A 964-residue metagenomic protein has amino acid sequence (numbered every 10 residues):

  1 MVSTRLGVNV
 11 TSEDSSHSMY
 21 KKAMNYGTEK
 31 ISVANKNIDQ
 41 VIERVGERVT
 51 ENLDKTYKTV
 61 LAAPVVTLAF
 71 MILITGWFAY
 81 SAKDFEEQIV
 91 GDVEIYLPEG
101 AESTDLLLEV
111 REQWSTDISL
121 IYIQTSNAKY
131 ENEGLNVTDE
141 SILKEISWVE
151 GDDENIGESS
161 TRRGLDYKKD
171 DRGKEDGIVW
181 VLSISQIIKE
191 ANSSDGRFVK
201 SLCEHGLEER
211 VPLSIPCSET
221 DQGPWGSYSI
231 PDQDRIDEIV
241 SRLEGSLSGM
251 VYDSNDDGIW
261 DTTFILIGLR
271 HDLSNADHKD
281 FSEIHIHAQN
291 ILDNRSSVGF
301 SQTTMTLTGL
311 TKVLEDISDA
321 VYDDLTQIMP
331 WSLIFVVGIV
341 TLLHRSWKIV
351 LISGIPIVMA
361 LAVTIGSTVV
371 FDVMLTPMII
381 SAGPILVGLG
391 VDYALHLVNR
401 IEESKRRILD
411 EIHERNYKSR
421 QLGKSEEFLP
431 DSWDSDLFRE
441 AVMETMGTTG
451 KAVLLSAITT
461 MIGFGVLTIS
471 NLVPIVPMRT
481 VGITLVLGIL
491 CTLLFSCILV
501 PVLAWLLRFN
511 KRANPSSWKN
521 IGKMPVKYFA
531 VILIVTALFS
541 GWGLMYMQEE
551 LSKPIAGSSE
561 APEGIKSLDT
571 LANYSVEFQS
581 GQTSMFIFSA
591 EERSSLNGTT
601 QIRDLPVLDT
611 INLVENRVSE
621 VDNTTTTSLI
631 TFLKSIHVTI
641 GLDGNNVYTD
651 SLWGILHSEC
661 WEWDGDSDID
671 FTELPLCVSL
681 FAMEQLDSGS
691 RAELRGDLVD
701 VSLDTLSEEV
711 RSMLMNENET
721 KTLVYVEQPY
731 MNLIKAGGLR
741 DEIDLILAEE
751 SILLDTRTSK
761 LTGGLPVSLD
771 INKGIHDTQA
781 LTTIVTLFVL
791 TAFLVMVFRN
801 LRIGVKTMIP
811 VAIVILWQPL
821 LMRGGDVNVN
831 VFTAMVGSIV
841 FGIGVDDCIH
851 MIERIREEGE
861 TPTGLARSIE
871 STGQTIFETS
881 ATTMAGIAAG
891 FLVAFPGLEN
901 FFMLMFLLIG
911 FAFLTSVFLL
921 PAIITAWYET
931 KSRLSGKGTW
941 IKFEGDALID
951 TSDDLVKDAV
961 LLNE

Functional and structural regions predicted by a protein language model:
V2-S332, V337-K348, Y417-P430, L437 (+2 more regions): Feature of extramembrane
V66-F70, D323-F335, P356-A360, G450-I462 (+7 more regions): Hydrophobic alpha-helical transmembrane segments of multipass membrane transporters and ion channels, focusing on
A82, W331, H344, A360 (+14 more regions): Alpha-helical transmembrane segments of polytopic integral membrane proteins, especially the permease/helical cores
D272, S318-L375, S470-V476, L493 (+2 more regions): Interfacial segments of transmembrane alpha-helices in multi-pass membrane proteins
D323-Q327, G354, Y393, R406-S470 (+2 more regions): Pore- and gate-forming transmembrane helices of large, multi-pass membrane proteins
I339, T368-F371, G450, L454-K511 (+3 more regions): Hydrophobic, glycine/alanine-rich multi-pass transmembrane helices and their short helix-loop junctions in large
V340-T341, V358, M374-L397, L490 (+5 more regions): Hydrophobic transmembrane alpha-helices
I385-E411, V453, T460, F495-I498 (+4 more regions): Short helical (or helix-break) motifs at transmembrane helix termini and adjacent helical loops in multi-pass membrane
